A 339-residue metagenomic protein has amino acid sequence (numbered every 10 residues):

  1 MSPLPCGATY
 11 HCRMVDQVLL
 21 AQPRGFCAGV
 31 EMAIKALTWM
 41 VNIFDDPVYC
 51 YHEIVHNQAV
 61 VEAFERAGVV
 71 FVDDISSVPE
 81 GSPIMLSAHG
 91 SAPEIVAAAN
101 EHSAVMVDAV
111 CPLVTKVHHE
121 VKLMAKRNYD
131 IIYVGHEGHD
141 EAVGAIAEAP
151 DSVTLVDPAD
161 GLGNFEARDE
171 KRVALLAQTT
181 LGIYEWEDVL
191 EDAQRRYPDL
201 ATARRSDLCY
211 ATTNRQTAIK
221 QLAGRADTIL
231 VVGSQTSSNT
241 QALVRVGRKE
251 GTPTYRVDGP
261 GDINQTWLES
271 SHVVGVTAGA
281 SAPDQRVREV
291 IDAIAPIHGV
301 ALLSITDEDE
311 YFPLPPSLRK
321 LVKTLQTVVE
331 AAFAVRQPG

Functional and structural regions predicted by a protein language model:
L4-R13: Short, Lys/Arg-enriched N-terminal segments with co-localized hydrophobic residues within the first ~10-30 amino acids
C12-A280, D284-G339: The feature marks the mature, well-folded catalytic cores of soluble enzymes
